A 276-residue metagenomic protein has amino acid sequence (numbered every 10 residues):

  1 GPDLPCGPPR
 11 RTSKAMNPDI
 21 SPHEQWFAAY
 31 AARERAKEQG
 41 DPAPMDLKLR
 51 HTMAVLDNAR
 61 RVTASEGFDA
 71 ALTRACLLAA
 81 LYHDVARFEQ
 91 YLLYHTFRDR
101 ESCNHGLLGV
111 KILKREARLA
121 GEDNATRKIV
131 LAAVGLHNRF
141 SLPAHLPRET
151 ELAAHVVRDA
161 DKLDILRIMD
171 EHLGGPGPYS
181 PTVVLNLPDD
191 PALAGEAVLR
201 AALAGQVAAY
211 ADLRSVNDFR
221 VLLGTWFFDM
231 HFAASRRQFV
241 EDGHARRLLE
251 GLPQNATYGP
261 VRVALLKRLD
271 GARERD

Functional and structural regions predicted by a protein language model:
M16-L107, P147: Acidic/His-rich, divalent-metal-binding segments that scaffold phosphate/diphosphate chemistry
N17-P18, A43-L49, M53, D57 (+3 more regions): Divalent metal-dependent phosphate-bond-processing catalytic cores, especially two-metal-ion Mg2+/Mn2+ enzymes that act
F68-L81, N124-A133, T150-V156: Alpha-helical scaffolds flanking conserved acidic
F88-K128, F140: Hydrophobic/aromatic-rich structural module bridging two neighboring secondary-structure elements via a short loop
